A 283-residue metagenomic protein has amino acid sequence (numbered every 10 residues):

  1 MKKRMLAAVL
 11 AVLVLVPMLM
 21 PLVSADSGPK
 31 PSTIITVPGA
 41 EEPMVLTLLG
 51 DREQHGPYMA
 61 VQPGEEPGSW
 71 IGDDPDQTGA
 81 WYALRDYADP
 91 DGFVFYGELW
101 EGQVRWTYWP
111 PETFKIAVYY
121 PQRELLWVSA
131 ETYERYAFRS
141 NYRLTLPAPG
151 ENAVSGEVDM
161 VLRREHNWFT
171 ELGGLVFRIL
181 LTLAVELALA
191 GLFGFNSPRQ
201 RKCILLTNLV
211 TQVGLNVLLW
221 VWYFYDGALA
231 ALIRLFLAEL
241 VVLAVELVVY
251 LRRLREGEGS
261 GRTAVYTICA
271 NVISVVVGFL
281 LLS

Functional and structural regions predicted by a protein language model:
V9-M18: Bacterial N-terminal signal peptides
M18-P29: Sec-dependent signal peptide cleavage junction
K30-G39: A short, amphipathic beta-strand motif
Q62-Y108: Tryptophan-paired
E112-Y120: A short, solvent-exposed beta-strand micro-motif common in secreted/extracellular proteins
Y120-V128: Short acidic/polar inter-strand loop motif in beta-rich domains
E131-G174: Short, aromatic-rich amphipathic segments at membrane interfaces that lie adjacent to a transmembrane helix or signal
L180, A184-A188, L192, N196-R199 (+2 more regions): Generic detector of multi-pass transmembrane helix bundles and their immediately adjacent loops in polytopic membrane
